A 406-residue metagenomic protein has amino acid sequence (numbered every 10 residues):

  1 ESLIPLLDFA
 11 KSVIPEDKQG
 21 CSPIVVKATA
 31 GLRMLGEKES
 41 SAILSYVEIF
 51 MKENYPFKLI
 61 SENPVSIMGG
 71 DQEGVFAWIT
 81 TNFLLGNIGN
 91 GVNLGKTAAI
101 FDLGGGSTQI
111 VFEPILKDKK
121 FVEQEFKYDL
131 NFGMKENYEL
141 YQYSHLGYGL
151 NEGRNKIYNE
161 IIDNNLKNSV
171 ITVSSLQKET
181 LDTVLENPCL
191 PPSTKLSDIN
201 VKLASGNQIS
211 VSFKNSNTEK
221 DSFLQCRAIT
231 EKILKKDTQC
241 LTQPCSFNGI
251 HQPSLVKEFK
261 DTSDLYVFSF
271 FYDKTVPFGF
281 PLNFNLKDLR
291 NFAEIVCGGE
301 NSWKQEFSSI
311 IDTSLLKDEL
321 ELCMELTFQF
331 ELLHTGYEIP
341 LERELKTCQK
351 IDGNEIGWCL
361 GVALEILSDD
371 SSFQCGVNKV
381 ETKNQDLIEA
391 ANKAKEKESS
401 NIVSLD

Functional and structural regions predicted by a protein language model:
E1-G20, V25, T29-A98, T108-D406: Helical "lid/coupling" subdomains associated with nucleotide-phosphate turnover
I100-D102: Short hydrophobic beta-strand that contains or immediately precedes a catalytic carboxylate
G104-G106: Asp-box/BNR beta-propeller loop motif
